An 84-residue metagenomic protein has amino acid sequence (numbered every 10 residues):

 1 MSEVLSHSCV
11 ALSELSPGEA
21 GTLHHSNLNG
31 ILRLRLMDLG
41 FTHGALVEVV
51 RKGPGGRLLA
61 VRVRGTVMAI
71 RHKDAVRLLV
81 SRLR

Functional and structural regions predicted by a protein language model:
M1-A11: Long, charged amphipathic helices and adjacent flexible linkers at domain junctions
S2, V76-R84: Glycine- and charge-enriched low-complexity intrinsically disordered segments
S13-L15: Short, conserved, surface-exposed binding loops centered on an aromatic residue
P17-D74, L79: Amphipathic, hydrophobic secondary-structure cores in small proteins
